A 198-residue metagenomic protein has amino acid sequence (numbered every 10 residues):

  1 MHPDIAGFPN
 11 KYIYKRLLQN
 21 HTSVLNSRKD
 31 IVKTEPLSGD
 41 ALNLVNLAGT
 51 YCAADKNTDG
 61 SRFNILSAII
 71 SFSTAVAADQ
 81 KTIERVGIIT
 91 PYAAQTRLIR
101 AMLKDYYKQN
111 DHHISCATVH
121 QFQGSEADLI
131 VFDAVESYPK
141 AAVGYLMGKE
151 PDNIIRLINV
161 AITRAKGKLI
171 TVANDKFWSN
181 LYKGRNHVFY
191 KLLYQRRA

Functional and structural regions predicted by a protein language model:
M1-P3, A93-T96, Q121-Q123, E136-P139 (+2 more regions): Conserved nucleotide-binding/hydrolysis micro-motifs of P-loop NTPases
M1-R28, P91-Y92, T163, D175-N180: Conserved coupling/interface region of RecA-like P-loop/ASCE motor cores
D4-G7, A94-M102, A127-D128, L181-K183: A short acidic (Asp/Glu
I5, S71, I88, G124 (+1 more regions): Hydrophobic, well-ordered secondary-structure elements that form the walls of internal hydrophobic environments
Q19-K104: Conserved helicase/translocase motor-coupling segment
L44, I89, V131-D133, I162 (+1 more regions): Structural motif
L103-A142, L146-M147: Conserved motor-coupling elements within RecA-like helicase/translocase cores
L103-D105, P139-A198: Helicase C-terminal subdomain and adjacent C-terminal extension
